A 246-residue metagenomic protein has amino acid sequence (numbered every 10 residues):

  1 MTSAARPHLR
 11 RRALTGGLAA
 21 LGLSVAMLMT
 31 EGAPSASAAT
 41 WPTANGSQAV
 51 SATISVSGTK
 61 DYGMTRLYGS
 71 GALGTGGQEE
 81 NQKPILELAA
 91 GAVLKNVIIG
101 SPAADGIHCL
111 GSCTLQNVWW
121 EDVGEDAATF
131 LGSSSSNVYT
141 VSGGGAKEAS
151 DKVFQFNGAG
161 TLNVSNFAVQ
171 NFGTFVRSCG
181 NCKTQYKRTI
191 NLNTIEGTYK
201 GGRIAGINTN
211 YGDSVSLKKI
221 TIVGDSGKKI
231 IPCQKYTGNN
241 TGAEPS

Functional and structural regions predicted by a protein language model:
M1-S35: Secretory targeting and sorting signals
A39-I54, T59, M64-Q78, H108-S246: Extracellular beta-rich repeat passengers
K83: Cys/His-rich Zn2+-coordinating "finger/knuckle" modules used by eukaryotic regulatory proteins
L86-E87, V93, G106-H108: Assembly/interface modules of non-enzymatic eukaryotic complex subunits
G91-I99, Q116-V118: Parallel beta-helix/beta-solenoid
